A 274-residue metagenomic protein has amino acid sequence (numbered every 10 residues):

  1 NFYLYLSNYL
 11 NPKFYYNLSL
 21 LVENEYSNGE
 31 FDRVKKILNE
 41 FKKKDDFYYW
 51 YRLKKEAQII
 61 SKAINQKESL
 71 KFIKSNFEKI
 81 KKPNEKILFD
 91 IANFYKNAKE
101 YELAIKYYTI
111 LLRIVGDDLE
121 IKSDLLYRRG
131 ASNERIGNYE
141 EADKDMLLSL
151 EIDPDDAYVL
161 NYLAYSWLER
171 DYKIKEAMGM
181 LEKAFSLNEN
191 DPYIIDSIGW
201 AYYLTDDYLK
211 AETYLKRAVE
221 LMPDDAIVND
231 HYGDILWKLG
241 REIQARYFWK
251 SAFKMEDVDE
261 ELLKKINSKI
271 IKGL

Functional and structural regions predicted by a protein language model:
N8-Y9, K43, E78-K79, R113 (+4 more regions): Conserved structural position within tetratricopeptide repeats
P12, D46-F47, K81-K82, G116 (+5 more regions): Short coil turns that delineate tetratricopeptide repeat
N17, W50-R52, I87, I121 (+5 more regions): TPR alpha-solenoid repeat register
L20, K55, D90, R128 (+4 more regions): Canonical tetratricopeptide repeat
E23, Q58, N93, A131 (+3 more regions): Residue-level recognition of tetratricopeptide repeat
S27, K62-A63, N97, R128 (+5 more regions): Register position in tetratricopeptide repeats
